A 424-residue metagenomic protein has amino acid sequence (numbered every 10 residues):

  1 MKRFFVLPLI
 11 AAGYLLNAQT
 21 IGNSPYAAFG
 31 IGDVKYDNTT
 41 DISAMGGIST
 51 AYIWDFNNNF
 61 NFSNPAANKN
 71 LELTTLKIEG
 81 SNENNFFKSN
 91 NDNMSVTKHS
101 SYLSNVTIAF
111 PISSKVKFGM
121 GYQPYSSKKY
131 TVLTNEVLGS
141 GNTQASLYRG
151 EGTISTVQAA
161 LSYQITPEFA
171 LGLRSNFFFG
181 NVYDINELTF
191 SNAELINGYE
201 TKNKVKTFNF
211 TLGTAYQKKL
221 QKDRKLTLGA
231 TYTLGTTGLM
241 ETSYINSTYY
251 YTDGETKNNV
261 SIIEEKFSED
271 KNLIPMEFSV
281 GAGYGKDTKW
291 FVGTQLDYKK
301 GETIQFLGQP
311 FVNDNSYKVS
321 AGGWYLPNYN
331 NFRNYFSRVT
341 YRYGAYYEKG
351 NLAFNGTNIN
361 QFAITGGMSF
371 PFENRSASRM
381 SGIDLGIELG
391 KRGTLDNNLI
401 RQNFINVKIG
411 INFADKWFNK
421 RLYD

Functional and structural regions predicted by a protein language model:
M1-S24, D424: Bacterial Sec-dependent N-terminal signal peptides
Q19-D424: Subset of outer-membrane beta-barrel
